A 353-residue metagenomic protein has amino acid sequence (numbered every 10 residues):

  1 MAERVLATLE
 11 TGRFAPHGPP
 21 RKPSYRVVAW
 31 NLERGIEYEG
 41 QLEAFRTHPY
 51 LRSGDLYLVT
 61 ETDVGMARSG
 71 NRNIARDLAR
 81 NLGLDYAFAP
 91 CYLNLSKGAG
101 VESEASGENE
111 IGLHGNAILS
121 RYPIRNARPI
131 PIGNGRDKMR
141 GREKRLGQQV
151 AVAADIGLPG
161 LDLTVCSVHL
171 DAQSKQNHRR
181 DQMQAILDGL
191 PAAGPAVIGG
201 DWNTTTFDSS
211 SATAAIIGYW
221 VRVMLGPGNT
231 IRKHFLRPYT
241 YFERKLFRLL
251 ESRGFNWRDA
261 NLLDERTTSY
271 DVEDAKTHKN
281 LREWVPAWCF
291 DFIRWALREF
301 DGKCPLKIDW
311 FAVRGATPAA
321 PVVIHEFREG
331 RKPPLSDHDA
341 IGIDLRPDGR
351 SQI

Functional and structural regions predicted by a protein language model:
M1-L113, R346-I353: N-terminal, active-site-proximal structural segment of metallo-dependent hydrolase catalytic domains
M1-R13, P129, L190-V197, T204-I353: Metal-dependent phosphoester-hydrolase catalytic domains
F14-V27, G112, N116, S120-N126 (+3 more regions): Beta-strand-turn-beta hairpins that frame and shape the catalytic cleft of phosphate-ester-processing enzymes
R26-L32, F45-N71, C91, L119 (+5 more regions): Active-site beta-strand/loop signature of hydrolases that rely on acidic residues for catalysis
G35-E37, V64-A67, N94-K97, D137 (+3 more regions): Active-site environment of divalent metal-dependent phosphoester hydrolases
E37-G40, G70, I111, R145-Q148 (+4 more regions): Soluble or luminal CAZymes and related metallo-dependent hydrolases
G40-L42, G70-R72, G98-E102, P131 (+4 more regions): Short aromatic-enriched loop/helix-cap "lid" or pocket-rim segments at secondary-structure transitions that line
T62-D63, G133-E143, V168-Q176, K233-H234: Surface-exposed cleft-lining segments at the edges of enzyme active sites
